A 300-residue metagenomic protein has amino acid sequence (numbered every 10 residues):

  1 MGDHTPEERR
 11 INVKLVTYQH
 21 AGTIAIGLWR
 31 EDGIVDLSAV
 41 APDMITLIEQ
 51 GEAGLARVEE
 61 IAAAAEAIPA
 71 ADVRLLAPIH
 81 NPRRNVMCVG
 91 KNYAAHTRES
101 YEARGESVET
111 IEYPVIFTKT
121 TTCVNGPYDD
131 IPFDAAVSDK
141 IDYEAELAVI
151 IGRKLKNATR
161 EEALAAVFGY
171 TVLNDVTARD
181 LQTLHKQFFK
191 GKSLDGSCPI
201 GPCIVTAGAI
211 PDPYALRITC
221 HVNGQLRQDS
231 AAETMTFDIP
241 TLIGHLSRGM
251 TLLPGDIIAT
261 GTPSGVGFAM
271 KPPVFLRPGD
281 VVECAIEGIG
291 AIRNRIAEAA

Functional and structural regions predicted by a protein language model:
D3-H4: Intrinsic-disorder-associated, low-complexity terminal segments enriched in Asp/Asn/His/Tyr and depleted of Lys/Arg
E8-T110, P114, E283: N-terminal non-catalytic cap/leader segment that marks the start of a structured domain
V16, L76-P78, R104-S107, P132-I141 (+3 more regions): A generic local secondary-structure boundary/capping motif
Y18, L28-R30, V89, E99 (+6 more regions): Short beta-strand-to-turn element immediately C-terminal to the catalytic PLP-Schiff-base lysine in fold type I
A21, E59, E66-A77, H96 (+2 more regions): Catalytic-pocket segment enriched in acidic/His residues
G105-G126, Y143, R277-G288: Structural signature of FAD isoalloxazine-binding scaffolds in flavoprotein oxidoreductases
T122, G126-A163, F168, L173-V176: Non-heme Fe(II) oxygenase catalytic core, chiefly the N-lobe of the double-stranded beta-helix
